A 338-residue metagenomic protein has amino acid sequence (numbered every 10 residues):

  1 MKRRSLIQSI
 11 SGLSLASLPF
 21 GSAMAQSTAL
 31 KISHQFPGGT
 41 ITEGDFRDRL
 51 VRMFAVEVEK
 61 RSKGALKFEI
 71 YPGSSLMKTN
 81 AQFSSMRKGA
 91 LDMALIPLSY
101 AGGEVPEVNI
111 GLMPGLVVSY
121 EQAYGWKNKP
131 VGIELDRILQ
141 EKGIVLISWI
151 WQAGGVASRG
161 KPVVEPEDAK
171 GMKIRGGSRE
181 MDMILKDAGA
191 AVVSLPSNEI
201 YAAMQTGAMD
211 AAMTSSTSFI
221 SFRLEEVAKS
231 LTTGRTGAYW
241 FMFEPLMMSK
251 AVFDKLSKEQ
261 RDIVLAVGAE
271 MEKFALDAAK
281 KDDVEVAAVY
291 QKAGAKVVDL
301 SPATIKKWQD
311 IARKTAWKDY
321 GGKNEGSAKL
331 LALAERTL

Functional and structural regions predicted by a protein language model:
K2-L15, M24-Q122, V131, R137-L338: N-terminal secretory/targeting leader peptides
G125: Short beta-strand-centered segments that line the small-molecule binding cleft or hinge of alpha/beta clamshell
